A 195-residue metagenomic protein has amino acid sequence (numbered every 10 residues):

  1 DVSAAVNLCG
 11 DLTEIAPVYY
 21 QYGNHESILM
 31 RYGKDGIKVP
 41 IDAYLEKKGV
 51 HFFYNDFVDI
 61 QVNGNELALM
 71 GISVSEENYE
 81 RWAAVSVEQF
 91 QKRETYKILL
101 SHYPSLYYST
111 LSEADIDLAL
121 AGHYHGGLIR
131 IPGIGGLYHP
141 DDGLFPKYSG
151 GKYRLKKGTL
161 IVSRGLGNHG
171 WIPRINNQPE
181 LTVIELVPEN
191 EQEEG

Functional and structural regions predicted by a protein language model:
D1-H51: Membrane-embedded segments
V2-S3, Y54-N55, R81-V85, L137-K147: N-terminal post-signal-peptidase region of extra-cytosolic proteins
C9-I15, F90-R93, L111-A114: Short, conserved loop/helix-junction motifs that constitute active-site signature segments in enzyme catalytic cores
P17-N24, F53-N55, I98-S101, D117-G126 (+1 more regions): Active-site neighborhood of phospho(di)ester-bond hydrolases with catalytic His/Asp-centered motifs
M30-V50, Y54-F57, V62-S101, Y107-S109 (+1 more regions): Binuclear metal-dependent hydrolase catalytic cores centered on His/Asp/Glu-rich metal-binding motifs
Q61-N63, R154-K156, L186: Active-site beta-strand termini and strand-to-loop segments that position acidic
P104-T182, N190-E191: Conserved beta-sheet core of the metallophosphoesterase superfamily
V187-G195: Generic C-terminal helix-cap and adjacent flexible tail
